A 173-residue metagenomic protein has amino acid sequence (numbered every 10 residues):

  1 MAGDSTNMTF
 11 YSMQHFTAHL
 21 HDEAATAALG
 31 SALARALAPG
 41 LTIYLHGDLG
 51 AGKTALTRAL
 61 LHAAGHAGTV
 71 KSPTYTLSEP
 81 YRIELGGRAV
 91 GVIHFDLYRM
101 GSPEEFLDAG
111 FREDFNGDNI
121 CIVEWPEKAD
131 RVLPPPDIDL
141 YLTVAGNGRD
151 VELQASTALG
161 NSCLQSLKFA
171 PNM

Functional and structural regions predicted by a protein language model:
D4, M8-F16, H62, G101-M173: Short phosphate-coordinating micro-motif centered on Lys-Gly-acidic
F10-A32: N-terminal pre-Walker A segment at the start of P-loop NTPase domains
L33-G40: Phosphate-binding P-loop
I43-L45: Hydrophobic anchor at the beta1->P-loop junction of P-loop NTPases
D48: P-loop (Walker A) phosphate-binding loop of NTP-binding proteins
K53: Conserved lysine of the Walker
H66-Y81: Short beta-strand-centered segment that lines the nucleotide-binding/catalytic pocket of NTP-utilizing
